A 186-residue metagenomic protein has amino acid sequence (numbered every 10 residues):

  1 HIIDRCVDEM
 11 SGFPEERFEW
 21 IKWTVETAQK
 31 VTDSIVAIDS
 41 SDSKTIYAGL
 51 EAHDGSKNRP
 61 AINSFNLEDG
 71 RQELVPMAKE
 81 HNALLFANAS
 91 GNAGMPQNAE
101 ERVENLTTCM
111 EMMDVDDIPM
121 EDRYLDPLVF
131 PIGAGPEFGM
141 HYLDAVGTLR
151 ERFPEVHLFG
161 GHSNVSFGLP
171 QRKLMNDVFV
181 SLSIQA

Functional and structural regions predicted by a protein language model:
H1-E9, A28-K30, G55-N58, F86-Q97: Gly-rich Lys/Arg/Thr-decorated short loops/hinges at beta-loop-alpha junctions or inter-strand turns that position
H1-S34, I46, V129-G139: Glycine-rich, proline-tolerant flexible connector loops at the mouths of alpha/beta enzymes
I2-S11, S34-D42, R59-D69: Catalytic beta/alpha-barrel core
V31-A37, S56-I62, F153-F167: Short beta-strand/loop segments at the ligand-binding rim of alpha/beta enzyme cores
T45-Y47, N176: Short glycine/serine/threonine-rich phosphate/pyrophosphate-binding segments that cradle anionic phosphate groups
S56-K79, A83-A87: Active-site-proximal beta-alpha core segment in soluble small-molecule metabolic enzymes
E73, E80-A186: Catalytic alpha/beta core domains of metabolic enzymes, predominantly
